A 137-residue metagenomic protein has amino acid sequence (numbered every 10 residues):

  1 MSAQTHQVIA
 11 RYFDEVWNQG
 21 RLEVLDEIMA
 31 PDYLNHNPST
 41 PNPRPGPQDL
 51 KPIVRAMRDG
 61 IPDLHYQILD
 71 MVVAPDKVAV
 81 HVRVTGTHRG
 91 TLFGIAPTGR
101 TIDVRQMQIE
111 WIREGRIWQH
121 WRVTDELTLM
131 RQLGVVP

Functional and structural regions predicted by a protein language model:
M1-P137: C-terminal and inter-domain tail/linker signature
